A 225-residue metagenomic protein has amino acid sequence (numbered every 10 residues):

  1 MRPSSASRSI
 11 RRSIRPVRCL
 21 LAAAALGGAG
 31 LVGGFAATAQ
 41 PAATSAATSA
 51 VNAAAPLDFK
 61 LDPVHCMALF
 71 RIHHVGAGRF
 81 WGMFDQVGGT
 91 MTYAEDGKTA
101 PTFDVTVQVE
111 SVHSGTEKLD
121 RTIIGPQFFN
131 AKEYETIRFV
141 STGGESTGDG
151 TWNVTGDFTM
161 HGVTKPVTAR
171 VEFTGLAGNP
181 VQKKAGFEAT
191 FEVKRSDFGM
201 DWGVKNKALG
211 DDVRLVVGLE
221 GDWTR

Functional and structural regions predicted by a protein language model:
M1-R15: N-terminal secretory signal peptides that target proteins for export/translocation
R2, A24, A37-T38: Charge-rich (especially acidic), low-complexity segments
S9, L26-G27, R225: N-terminal processing/targeting junctions
I10, P16, L31-T38: Intrinsically disordered, low-complexity, compositionally biased regions/tails
C19-G33: Bacterial N-terminal signal peptides
F35-R225: Low-complexity, acidic/polar, glycine-enriched regions of mature
